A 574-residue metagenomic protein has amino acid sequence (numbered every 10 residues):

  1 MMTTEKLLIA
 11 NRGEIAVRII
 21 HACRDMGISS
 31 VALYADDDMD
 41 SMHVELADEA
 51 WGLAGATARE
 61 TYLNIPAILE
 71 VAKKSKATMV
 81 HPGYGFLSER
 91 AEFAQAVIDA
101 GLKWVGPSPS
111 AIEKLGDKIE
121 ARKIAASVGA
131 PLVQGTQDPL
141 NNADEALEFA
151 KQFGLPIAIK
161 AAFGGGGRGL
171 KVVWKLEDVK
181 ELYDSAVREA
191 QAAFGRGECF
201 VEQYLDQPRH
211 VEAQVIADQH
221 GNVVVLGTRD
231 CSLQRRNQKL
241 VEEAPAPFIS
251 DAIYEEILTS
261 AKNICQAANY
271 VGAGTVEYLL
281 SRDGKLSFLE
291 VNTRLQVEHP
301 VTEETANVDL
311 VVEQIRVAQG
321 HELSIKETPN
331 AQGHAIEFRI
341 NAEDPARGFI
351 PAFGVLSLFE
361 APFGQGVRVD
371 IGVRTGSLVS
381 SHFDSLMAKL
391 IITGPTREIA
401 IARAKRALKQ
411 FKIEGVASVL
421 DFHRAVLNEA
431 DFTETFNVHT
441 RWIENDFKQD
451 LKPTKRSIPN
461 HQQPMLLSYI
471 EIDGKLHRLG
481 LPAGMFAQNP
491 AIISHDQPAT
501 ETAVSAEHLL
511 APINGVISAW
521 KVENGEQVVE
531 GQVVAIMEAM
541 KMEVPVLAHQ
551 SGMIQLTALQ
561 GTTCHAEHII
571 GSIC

Functional and structural regions predicted by a protein language model:
M1-V276, L280-N292, Q296: N-terminal beta-alpha lobe that positions the nucleotide/phosphoryl donor in ATP/NTP-coupled carboxylate activation
E5, R168, P245, D384-L390 (+1 more regions): Short amphipathic alpha-helical segments
A161-G164, N237, V379-S385, L510: Short, flexible turn/loop "capping" segments at secondary-structure junctions
L176-E177, L295, K389-E398, K541: A generic structural motif
V223, L286-F288, L476, I517 (+2 more regions): Hydrophobic "anchor" residues
L233-L240, V297-T305, G415, K541: A short, polar/charged loop-to-alpha-helix boundary motif
P300-T500, A566-I569: Catalytic cores of soluble metabolic enzymes centered on carboxylation/carboxyl-transfer
A499-C574: Structured functional modules or segments
